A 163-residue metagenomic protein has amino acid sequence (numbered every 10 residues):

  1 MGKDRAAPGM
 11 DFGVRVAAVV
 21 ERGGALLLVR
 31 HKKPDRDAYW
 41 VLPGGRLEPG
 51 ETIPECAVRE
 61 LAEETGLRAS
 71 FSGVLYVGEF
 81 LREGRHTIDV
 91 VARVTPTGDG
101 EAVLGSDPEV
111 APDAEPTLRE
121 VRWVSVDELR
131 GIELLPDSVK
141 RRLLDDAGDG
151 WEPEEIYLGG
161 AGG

Functional and structural regions predicted by a protein language model:
M1-A17: Acidic, metal-coordinating catalytic segment for phosphate/diphosphate chemistry, firing primarily on the Nudix
A6, L75-L81: Short, solvent-exposed loop/turn elements at beta->coil junctions and helix N-caps that rim active or binding pockets
M10-F12, A38, H86-I88: Residue-level preference for beta-strand/loop junctions
A18, V74, A92-V94: A structural signal for short, well-ordered beta-strand segments
D35-Y39, A111-G163: Nudix hydrolase/Nudix homology domain
L47-S70, F80-L135: Unchanged
